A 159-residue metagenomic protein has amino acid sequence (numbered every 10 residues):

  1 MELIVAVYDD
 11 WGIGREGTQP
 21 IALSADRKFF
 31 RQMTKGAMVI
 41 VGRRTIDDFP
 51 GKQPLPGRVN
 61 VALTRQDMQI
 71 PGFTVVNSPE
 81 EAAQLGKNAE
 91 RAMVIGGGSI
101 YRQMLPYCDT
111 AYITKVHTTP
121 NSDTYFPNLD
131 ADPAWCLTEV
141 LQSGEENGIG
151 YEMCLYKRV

Functional and structural regions predicted by a protein language model:
M1-V159: Enzymes that bind and transform nitrogen-containing heteroaromatic metabolites
